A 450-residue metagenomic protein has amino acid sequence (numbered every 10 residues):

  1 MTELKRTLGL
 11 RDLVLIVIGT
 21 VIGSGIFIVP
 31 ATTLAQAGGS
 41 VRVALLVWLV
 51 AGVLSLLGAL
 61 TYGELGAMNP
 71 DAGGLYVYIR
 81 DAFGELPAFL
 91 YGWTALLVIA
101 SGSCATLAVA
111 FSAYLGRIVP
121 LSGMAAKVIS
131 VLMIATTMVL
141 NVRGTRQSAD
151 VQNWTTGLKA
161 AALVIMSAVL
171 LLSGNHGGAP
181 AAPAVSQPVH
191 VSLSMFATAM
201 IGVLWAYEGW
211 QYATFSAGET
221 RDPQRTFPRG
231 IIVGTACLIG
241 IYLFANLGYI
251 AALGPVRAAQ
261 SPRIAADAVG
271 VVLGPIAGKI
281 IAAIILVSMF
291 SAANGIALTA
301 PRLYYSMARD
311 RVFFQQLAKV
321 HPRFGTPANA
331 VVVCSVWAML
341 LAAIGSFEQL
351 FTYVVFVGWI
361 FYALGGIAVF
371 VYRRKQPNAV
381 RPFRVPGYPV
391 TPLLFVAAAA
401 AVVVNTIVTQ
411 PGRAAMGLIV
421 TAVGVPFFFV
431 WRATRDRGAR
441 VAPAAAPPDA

Functional and structural regions predicted by a protein language model:
M1-A31, A35-V41, S55-L56, L60 (+5 more regions): Membrane-interface "cap" regions at the ends of multi-pass membrane proteins
T2-L4, A37-L45, L60-F89, F111-V119 (+3 more regions): Flexible loop linkers connecting adjacent transmembrane helices in multi-pass alpha-helical membrane transporters
T2-L4, A44-L45, L121-A125, W154-A282 (+1 more regions): Helix-loop-helix junctions that connect adjacent transmembrane segments in multi-pass membrane transporters
T32, S55-V142, Q147, I281 (+3 more regions): Hydrophobic transmembrane alpha-helices that form the core helical bundles of multi-pass secondary transporters
V77-Y78, G84, G116-L121, S186 (+4 more regions): TM-loop-TM module centered on a large, flexible mid-protein loop between adjacent transmembrane helices in multi-pass
A125-H176, I231, V354-L364, T391 (+1 more regions): Membrane-interface loop-to-helix entry segments
V151, Q316-A328, Y362-R413: C-terminal membrane-solvent junction of multi-pass transporters and transport-like membrane proteins
Y353, V357-G358, G387-A450: A generic transmembrane alpha-helix motif of multi-pass inner-membrane proteins
